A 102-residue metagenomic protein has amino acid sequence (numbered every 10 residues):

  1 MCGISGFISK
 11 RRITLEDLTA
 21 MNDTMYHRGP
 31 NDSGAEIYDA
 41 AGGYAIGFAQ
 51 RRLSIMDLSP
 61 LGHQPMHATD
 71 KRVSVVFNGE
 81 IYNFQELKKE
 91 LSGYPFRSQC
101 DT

Functional and structural regions predicted by a protein language model:
M1-T102: N-terminus-centric sequence/structural signature that marks the extreme N-terminus and adjacent "lid/interface" module
